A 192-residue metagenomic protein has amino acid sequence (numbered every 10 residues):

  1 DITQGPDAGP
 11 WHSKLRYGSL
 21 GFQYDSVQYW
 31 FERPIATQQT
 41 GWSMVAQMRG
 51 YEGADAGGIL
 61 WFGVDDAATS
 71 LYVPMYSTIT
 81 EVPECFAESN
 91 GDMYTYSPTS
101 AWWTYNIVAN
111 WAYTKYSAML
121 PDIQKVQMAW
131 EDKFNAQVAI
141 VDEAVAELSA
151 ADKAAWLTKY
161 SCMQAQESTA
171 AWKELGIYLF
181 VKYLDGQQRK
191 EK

Functional and structural regions predicted by a protein language model:
D1-K192: C-terminus-biased signal that marks the final domain/tail of proteins
